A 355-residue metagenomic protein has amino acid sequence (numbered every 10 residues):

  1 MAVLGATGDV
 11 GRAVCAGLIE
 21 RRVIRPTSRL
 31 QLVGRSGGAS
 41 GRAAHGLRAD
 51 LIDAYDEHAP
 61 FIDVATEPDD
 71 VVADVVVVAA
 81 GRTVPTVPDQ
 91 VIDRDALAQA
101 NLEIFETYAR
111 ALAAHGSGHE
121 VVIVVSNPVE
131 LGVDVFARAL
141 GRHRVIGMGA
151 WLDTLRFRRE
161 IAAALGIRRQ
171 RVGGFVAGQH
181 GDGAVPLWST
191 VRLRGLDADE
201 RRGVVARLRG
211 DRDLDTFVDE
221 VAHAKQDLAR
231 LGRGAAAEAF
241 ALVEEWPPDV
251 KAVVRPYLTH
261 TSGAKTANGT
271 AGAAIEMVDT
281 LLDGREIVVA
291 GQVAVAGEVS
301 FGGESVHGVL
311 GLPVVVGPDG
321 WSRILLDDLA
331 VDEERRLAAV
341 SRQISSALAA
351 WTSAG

Functional and structural regions predicted by a protein language model:
L4-T7, C15: N-terminal Rossmann NAD(P)H-binding glycine-rich loop of SDR-like oxidoreductase domains
R12: Residues forming the Rossmann-fold NAD(P)(H) cofactor-binding site
A16-E20, D134, R138, A163: Short, well-ordered alpha-helices that flank and scaffold nucleotide-derived cofactor binding pockets
E20-I62, D69: Glycine-rich phosphate-binding loop and adjoining beta1-alpha1-beta2 segment of Rossmann-like nucleotide-binding folds
G38-A39, A54-V121: Rossmann-like NAD(P)-binding element
D93-E160: Rossmann-like NAD(P)(H) cofactor-binding subdomain of soluble oxidoreductases
H143, T154-G355: C-terminal substrate-binding/catalytic lobe of Rossmann-fold NAD(P)-dependent dehydrogenases
